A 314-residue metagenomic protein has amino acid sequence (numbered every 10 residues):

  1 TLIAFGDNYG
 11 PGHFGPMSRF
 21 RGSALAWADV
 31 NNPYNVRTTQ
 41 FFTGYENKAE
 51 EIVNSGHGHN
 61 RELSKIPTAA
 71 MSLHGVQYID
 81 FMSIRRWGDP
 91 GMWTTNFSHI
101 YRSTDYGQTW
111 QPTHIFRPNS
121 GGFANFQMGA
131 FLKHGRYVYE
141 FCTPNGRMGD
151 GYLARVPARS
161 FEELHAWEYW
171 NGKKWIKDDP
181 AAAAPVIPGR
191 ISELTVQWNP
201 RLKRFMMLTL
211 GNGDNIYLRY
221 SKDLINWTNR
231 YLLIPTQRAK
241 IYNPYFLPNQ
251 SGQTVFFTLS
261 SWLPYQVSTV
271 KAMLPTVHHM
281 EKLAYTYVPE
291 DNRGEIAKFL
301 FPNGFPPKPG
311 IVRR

Functional and structural regions predicted by a protein language model:
T1-L63, S72-G122, G135-E193, W198-A239 (+1 more regions): Beta-rich carbohydrate-recognition and catalytic domains
P67-A69, M128-A130, E193-T195, N243-Y245: Conserved beta-strand position repeated once per blade in WD40 beta-propeller domains
S120-A130: Compositionally biased, low-hydrophobicity segments enriched in charged and small polar residues
